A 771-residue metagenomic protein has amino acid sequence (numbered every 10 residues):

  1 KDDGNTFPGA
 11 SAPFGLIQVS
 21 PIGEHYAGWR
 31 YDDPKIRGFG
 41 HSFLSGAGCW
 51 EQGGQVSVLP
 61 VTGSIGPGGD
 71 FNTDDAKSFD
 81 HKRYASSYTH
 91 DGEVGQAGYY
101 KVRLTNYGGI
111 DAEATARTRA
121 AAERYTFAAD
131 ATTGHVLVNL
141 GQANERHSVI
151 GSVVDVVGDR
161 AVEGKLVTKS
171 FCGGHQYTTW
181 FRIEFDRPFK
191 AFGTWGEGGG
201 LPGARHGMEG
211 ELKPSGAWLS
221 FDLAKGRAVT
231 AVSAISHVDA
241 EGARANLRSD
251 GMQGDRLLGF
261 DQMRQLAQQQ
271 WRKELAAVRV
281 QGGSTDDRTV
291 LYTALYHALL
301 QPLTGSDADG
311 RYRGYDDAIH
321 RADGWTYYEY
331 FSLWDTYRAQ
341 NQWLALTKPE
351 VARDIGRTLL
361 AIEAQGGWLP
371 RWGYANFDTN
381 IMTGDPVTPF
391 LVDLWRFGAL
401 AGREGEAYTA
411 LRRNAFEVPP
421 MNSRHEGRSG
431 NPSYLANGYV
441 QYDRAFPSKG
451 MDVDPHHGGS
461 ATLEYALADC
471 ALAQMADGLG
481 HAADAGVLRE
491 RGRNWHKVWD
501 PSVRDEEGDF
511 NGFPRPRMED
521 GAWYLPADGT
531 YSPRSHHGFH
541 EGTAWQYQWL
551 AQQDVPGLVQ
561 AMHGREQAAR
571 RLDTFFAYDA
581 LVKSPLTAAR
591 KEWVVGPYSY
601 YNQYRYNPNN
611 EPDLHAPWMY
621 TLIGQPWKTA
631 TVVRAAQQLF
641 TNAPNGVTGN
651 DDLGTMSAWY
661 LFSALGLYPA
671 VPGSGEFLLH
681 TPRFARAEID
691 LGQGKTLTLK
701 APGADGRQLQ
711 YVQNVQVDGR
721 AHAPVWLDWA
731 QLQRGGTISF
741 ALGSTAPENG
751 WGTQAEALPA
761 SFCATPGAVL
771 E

Functional and structural regions predicted by a protein language model:
K1-N341, A345-P389, W395-L463, C470-K497 (+11 more regions): Accessory carbohydrate-recognition regions in carbohydrate-active enzymes
A121, Q708-N714: Beta-strand-rich binding/interaction modules
A468-A471, V715: Juxtamembrane interface elements at the cytosolic ends of transmembrane helices in multi-pass membrane proteins
N714-R720: Short strand-turn-strand beta-turns centered on an Asx-Gly dipeptide
